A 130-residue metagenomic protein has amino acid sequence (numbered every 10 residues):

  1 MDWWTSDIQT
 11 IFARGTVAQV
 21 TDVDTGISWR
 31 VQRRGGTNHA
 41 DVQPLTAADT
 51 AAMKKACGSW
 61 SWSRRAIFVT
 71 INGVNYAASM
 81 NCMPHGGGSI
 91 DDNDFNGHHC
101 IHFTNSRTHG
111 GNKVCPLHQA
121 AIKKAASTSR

Functional and structural regions predicted by a protein language model:
M1-P84: Cell wall/extracellular polymer interaction/catalysis modules
A48-R130: Exported/periplasmic cell-wall-interacting domains
